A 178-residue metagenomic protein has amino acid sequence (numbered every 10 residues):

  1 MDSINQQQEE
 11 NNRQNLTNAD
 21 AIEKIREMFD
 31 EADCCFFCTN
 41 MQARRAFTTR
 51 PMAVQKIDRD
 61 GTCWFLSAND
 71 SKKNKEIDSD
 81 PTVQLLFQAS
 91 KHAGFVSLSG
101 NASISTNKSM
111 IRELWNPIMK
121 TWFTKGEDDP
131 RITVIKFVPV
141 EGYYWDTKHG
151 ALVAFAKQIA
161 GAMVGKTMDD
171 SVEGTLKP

Functional and structural regions predicted by a protein language model:
M1-L16, P130-P178: C-terminal edge-of-domain segments
D2-F36: Active-site-proximal "nucleotidyltransferase
E27-R44, V83-F87: A short, Trp-centered hydrophobic/proline-enriched beta-strand micro-motif
R45-M52: A positional/architectural concept
R59-W64: Short active-site oxyanion
L66-A68, Q88: Short His-Asn-centered micro-motif
K73-E141: Short, structured beta-strand-loop surface elements
